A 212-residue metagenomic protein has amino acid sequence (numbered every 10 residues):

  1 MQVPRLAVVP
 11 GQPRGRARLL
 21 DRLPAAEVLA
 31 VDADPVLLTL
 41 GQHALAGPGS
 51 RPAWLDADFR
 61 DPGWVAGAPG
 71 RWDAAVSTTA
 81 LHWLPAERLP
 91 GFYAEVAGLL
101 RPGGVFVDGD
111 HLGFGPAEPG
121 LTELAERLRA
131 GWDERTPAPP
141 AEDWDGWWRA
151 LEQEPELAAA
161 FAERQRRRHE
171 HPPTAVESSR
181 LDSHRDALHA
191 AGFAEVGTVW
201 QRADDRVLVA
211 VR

Functional and structural regions predicted by a protein language model:
L6-W64: Class I SAM-dependent methyltransferase SAM/SAH-binding core
V76: A conserved beta-strand element that flanks and buttresses the S-adenosyl-L-methionine
T79, E156-A175: Short, glycine-/aromatic-enriched active-site segment of Class I SAM-dependent methyltransferases
T79-W83, D110: Short catalytic micro-motifs in class I SAM-dependent methyltransferases
P90-P102: A short glycine-rich, Lys/Arg-flanked "PGG" loop and its adjoining helix->strand segment in the class I
V105-G146: Conserved class I S-adenosyl-L-methionine
A175-A191: Short alpha-helix
A187, A191-R212: Core SAM-dependent methyltransferase catalytic element
